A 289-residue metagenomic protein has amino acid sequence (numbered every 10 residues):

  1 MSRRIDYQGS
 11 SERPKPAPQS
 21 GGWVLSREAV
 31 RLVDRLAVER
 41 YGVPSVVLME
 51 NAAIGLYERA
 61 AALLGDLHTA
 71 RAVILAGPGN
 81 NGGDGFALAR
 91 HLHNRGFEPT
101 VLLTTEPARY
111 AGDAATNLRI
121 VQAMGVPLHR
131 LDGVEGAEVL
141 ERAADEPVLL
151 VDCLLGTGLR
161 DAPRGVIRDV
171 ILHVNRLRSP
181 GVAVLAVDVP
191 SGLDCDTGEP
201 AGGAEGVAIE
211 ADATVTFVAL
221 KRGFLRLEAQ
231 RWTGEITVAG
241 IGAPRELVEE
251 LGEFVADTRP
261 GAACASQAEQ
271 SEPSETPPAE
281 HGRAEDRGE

Functional and structural regions predicted by a protein language model:
S2-A29, P147-E289: YjeF_N-associated NAD(P)HX repair module
S2-A76: An N-terminal, well-structured beta->alpha segment
I5, V33, G83, T116 (+1 more regions): Intrinsic-disorder/low-complexity regions
D34-Y41, A60, L64, Q122-G125 (+4 more regions): Structural signal for hydrophobic packing residues in well-ordered secondary-structure cores of soluble enzyme domains
Y57-L154, R160-V187: Nucleotide and nucleotide-moiety/phosphate-recognizing core
